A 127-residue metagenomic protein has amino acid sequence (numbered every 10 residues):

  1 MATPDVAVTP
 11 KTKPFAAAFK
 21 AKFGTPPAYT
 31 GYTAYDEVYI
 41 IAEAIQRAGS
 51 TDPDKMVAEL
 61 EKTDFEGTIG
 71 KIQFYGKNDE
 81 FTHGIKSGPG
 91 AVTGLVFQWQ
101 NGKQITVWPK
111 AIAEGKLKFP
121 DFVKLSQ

Functional and structural regions predicted by a protein language model:
M1-Y35, Q46-T51, T106-G115, F119-S126: Extracellular/periplasmic periplasmic-binding protein-like sensory domains
F23, P27-G31, A42-T106: Segments of small-molecule ligand-sensing domains
D36-I40: Short amphipathic alpha-helical face segments that pack within enzyme cores and frequently flank/anchor catalytic
